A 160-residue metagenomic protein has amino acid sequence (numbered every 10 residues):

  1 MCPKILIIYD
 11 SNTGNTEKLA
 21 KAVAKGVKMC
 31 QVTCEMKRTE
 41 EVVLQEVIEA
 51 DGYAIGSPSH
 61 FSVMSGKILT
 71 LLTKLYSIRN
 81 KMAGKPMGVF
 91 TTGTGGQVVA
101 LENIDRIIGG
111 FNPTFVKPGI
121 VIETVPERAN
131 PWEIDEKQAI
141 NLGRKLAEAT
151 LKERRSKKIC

Functional and structural regions predicted by a protein language model:
C2-L6, N15-K18, A22-A50, I55-C160: FMN-binding flavodoxin-like domain, especially the glycine-rich phosphate-binding loop
Y9: Nucleotide-activated donor-dependent transferases that construct or modify glycoconjugates
N12: Donor nucleotide-sugar binding loop of glycosyltransferases
